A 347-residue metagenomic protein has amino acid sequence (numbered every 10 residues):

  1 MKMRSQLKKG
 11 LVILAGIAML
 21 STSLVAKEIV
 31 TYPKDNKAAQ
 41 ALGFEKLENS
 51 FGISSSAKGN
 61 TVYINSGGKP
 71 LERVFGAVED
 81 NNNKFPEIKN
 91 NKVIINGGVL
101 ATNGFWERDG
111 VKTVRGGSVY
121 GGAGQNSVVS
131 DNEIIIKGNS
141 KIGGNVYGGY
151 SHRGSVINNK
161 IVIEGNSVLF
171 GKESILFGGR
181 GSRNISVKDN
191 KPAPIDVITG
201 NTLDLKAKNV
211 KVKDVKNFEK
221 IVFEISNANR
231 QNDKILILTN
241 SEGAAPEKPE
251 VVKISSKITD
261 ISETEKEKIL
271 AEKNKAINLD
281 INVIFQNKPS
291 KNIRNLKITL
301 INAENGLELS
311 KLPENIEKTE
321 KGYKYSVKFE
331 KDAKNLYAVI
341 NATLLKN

Functional and structural regions predicted by a protein language model:
M1-V25: Gram-negative bacterial Sec-dependent N-terminal signal peptides
L24-P33: Boundary at the C-terminal end of the N-terminal hydrophobic targeting segment
T31, V62-S66, S255-S256: Glycine-rich repeat segments that build the extracellular carbohydrate-interaction surface of secreted and virion
P33-S55, G68-P86, A101-S130, K141-R153 (+5 more regions): Extracellular beta-strand/beta-solenoid scaffold signature
K58-G67, K89-L100, G104, S130-S140 (+3 more regions): Right-handed parallel beta-helix
S66, E72, G97, G138 (+4 more regions): Short, well-ordered coil/turn residues that connect adjacent beta-strands
G154, E173, R180-N295: Extracellular beta-strand/loop-rich repeat segments of large surface/secreted proteins
P289-N347: Outer-membrane translocation/initiation segment of Type V secreted surface proteins
